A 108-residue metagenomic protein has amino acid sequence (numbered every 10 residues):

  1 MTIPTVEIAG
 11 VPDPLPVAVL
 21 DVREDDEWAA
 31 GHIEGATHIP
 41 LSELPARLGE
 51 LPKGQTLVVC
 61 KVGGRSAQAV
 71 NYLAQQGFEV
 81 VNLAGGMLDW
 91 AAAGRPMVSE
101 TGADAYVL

Functional and structural regions predicted by a protein language model:
M1-A18, V22-T56, G64-L108: Rhodanese-like catalytic fold shared by cysteine-dependent sulfurtransferases and DSP/PTP-type phosphatases
C60: Short cysteine clusters
